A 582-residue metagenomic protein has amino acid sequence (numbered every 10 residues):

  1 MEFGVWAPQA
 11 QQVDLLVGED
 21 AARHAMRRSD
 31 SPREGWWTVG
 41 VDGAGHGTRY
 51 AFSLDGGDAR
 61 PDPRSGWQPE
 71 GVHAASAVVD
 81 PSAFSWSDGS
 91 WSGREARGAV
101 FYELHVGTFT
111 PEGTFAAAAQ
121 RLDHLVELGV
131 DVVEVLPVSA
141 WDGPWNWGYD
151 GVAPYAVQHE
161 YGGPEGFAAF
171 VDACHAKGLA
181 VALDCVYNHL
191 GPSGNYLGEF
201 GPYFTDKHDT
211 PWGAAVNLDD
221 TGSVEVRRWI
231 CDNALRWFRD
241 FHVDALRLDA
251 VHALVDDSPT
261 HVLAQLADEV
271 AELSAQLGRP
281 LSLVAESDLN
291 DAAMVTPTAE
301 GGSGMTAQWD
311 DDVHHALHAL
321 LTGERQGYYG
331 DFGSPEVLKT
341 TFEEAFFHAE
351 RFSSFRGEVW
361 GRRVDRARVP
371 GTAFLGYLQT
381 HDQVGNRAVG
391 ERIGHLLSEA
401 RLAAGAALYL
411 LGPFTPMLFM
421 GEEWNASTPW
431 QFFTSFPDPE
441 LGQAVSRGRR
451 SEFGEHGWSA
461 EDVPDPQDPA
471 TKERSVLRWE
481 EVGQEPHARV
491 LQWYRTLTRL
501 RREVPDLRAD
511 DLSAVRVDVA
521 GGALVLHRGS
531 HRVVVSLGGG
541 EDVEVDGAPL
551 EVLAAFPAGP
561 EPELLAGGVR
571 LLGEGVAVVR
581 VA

Functional and structural regions predicted by a protein language model:
E2, R23-H24, S29-E103, T108-G113 (+2 more regions): The feature marks proteins involved in alpha-glucan
F3-V5, S530-G538: Short, well-ordered beta-strand segments enriched in hydrophobic/aromatic residues
W6-Q12, G538-G540, G547-P549: Short proline/glycine-enriched turn/loop motifs at strand-loop junctions of beta-rich domains
H46-T48, E563-A582: C-terminal beta-strand-rich structural cap/linker in extracellular carbohydrate-active enzymes
L54-G89, K177, Y196-P211, Y328-E344 (+3 more regions): Core domains of carbohydrate- and sulfate-ester-processing enzymes
P69, G89-A96, F101, H105-Q276 (+2 more regions): Substrate-binding/active-site clefts of carbohydrate-active enzymes
V72, L263, A267-G457: Conserved alpha/beta catalytic core and glycan-binding cleft of carbohydrate-active enzymes
F347-R362, L418-F433, S459-H531: Glycan-recognition and catalytic regions of carbohydrate-active enzymes
